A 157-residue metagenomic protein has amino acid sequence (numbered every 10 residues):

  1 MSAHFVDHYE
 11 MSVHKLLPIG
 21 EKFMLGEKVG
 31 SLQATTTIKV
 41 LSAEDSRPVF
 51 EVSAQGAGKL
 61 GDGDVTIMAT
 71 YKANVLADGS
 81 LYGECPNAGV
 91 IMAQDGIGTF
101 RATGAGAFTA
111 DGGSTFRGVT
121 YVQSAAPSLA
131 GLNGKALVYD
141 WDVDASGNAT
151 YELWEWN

Functional and structural regions predicted by a protein language model:
M1-S2, M24: Accessible peptide chain termini
S2-V6, M11-V13: N-terminal amphipathic/hydrophobic targeting modules at extreme N-termini, encompassing cleavable Sec/SRP-type signal
V13-N157: Beta-strand-enriched cores of mature, soluble protein domains
